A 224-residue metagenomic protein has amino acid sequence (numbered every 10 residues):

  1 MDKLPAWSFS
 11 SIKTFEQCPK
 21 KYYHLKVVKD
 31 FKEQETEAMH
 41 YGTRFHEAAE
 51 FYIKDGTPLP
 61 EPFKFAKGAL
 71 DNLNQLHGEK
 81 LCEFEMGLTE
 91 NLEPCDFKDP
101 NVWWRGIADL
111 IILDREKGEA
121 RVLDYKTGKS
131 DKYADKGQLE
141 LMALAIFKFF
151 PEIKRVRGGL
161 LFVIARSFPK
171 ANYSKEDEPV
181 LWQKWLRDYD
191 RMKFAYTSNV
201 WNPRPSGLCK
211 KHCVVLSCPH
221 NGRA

Functional and structural regions predicted by a protein language model:
D2, A6-W7, T89-P94, P100 (+3 more regions): Metal-dependent nuclease catalytic regions and adjoining charged, substrate-binding loops involved in nucleic-acid end
D2-P58, E83: Nuclease catalytic cores
F15, K26-V27, A48, Y52 (+5 more regions): Residues that form generic nucleotide/phosphate-binding pockets
K26-K29, Y125-T127, F162-I164: Short, histidine-centered active-site or binding-site loop motifs used for metal coordination, general acid-base
K32-Q34, S130-Y133, P169-K170: A generic structural signal for short coil/turn motifs at secondary-structure boundaries
M39, T43, F63-K67, G207: An alpha-helix initiation/capping motif
R44, G137-A145: Short amphipathic alpha-helical face segments that pack within enzyme cores and frequently flank/anchor catalytic
A48-V122, G128-K132, G137, K148-G159: Catalytic cores of nuclease domains that cleave nucleic-acid phosphodiester backbones
